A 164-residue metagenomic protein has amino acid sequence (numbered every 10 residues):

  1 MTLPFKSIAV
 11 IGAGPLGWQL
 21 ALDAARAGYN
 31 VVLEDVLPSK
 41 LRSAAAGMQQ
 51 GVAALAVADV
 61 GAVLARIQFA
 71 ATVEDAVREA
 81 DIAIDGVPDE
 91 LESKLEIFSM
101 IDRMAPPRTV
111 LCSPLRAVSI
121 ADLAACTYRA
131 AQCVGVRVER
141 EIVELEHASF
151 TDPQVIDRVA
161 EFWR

Functional and structural regions predicted by a protein language model:
M1-A54, E139: NAD(P)+-binding Rossmann beta1-loop-alpha1 motif at the extreme N-terminus of oxidoreductases
L3, A65, A71, R78 (+2 more regions): Structured loop/turn residues at beta-strand edges in well-structured enzyme cores
G17-Q19, E92-E96, V118-I120: Short glycine/serine/threonine-rich phosphate/pyrophosphate-binding segments that cradle anionic phosphate groups
A24, Q49-A56, I84, A105 (+2 more regions): Structural signal for hydrophobic packing residues in well-ordered secondary-structure cores of soluble enzyme domains
V36-S39, A54-L111: Rossmann-like NAD(P)-binding element
A44, M48, I101, L123-A124: Hydrophobic packing residues within well-ordered alpha-helices of enzyme cores
V110-R164: Rossmann-fold dinucleotide-binding core
